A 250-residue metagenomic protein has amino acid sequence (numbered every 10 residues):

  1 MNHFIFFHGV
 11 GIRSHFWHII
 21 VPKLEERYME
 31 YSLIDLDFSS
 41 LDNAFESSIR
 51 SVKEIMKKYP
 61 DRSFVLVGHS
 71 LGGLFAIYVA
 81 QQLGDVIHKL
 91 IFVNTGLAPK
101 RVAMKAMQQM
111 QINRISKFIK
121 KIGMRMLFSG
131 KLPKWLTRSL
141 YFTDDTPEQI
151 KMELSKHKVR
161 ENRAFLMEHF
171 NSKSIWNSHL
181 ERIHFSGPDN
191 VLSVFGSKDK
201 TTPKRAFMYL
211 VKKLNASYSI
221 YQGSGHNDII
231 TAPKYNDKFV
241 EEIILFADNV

Functional and structural regions predicted by a protein language model:
M1-L41: Conserved HGGG/HGGXW glycine-rich cap/lid loop of the alpha/beta-hydrolase fold
S32-F64: Active-site loop/oxyanion-hole signature of alpha/beta-hydrolase fold enzymes
G68-G72, A76: Gly/Ala-rich beta-loop-alpha elbow adjacent to hydrolase catalytic centers
L90-K121: Flexible "cap/lid" loop of the alpha/beta hydrolase fold
M126-N177: Conserved alpha/beta-hydrolase catalytic His-Asp/Glu region
G187, S193-F195: Short beta-strand/loop motif that positions the catalytic acidic residue of the alpha/beta-hydrolase fold
K200-A206: Conserved alpha/beta-hydrolase "acid-adjacent" motif
S224-D237: Catalytic histidine-centered segment of alpha/beta-hydrolase-like enzymes
